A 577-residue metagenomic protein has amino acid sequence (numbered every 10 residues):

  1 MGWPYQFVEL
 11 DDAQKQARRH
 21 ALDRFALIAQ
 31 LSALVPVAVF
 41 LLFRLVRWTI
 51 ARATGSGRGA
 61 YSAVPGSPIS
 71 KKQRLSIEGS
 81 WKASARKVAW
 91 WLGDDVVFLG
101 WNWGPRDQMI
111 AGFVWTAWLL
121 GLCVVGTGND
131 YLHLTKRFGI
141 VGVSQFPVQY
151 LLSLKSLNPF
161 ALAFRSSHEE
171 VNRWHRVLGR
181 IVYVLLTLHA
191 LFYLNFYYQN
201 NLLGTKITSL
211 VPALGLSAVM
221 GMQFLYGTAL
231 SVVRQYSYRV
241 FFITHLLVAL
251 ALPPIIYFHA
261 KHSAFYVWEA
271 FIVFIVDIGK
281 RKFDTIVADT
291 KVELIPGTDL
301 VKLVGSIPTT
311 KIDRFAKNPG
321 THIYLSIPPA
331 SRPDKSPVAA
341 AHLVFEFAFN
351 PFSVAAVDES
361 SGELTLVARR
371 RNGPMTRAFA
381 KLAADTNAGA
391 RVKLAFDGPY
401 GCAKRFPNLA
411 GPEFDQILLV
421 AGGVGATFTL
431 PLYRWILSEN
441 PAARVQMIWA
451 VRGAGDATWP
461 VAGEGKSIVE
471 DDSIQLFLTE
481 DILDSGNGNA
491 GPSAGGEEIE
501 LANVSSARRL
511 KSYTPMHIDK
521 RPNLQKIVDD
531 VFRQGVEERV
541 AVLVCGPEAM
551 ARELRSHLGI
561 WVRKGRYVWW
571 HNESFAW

Functional and structural regions predicted by a protein language model:
M1-A161, R176-I181, L185-T187, Y197-T228: Helix-rich terminal scaffold detector
M1-Q16, A348, R371-G389, G401-A403 (+1 more regions): Reductase modules of NAD(P)H-dependent flavoproteins
V8-A21, V124, N195-L203, L230-V267: Transmembrane helix-loop junctions at the membrane interface of multipass transporters and ion channels
S56-L92, E293-I312, L483-S512: Non-transmembrane, juxtamembrane loop and terminal tail segments of multi-pass eukaryotic membrane proteins
G139-Q145, F265-I275: Hydrophobic core segments of alpha-helical transmembrane domains in multi-pass membrane proteins
H175, H245-L247, T429: Conserved histidines in hydrophobic membrane contexts and catalytic metal-binding motifs
F224, R234, R239, I243 (+4 more regions): Membrane-proximal cytosolic interface modules of multi-pass membrane proteins
P308-I417, L478-D481, S493-A494, E498-A502 (+1 more regions): FAD-binding FR-type
